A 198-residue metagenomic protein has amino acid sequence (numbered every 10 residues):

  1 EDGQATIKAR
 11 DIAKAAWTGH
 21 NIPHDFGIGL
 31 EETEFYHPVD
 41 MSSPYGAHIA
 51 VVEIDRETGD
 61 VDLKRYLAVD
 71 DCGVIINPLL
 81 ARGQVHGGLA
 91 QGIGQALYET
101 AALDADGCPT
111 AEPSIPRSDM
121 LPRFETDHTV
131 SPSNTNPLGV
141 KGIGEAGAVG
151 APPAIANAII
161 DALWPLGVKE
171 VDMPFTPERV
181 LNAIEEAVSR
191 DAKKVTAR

Functional and structural regions predicted by a protein language model:
E1-R198: C-terminal catalytic domains of large/alpha subunits in multi-subunit enzymes
